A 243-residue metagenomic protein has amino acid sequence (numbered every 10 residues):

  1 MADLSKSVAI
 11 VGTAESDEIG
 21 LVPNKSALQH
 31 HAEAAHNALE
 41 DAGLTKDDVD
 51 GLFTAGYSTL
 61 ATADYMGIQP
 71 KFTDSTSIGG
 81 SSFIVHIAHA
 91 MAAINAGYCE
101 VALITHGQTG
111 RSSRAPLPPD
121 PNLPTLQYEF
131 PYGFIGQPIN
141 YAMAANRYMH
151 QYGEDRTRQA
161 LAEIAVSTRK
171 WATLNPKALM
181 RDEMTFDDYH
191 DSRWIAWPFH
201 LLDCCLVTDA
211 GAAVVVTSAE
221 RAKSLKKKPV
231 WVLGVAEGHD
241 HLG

Functional and structural regions predicted by a protein language model:
M1-L28, P124, Q159-E163, W194-G243: Condensing-enzyme catalytic core mediating Claisen C-C bond formation in acyl metabolism
L4, I19, F53-N140, M180-L206 (+1 more regions): Conserved catalytic cysteine-centered active-site region of acyl-thioester-dependent Claisen-condensing enzymes
V11-G12, E18-I19, L44-L52: N-terminal alpha-helical transmembrane segments of multi-pass membrane transport and channel/translocase proteins
S26-E33, D47, Y57, I78-V85 (+6 more regions): Conserved active-site and cofactor/substrate-binding residues in soluble primary-metabolism enzymes
A27-A42, H86-H89, A144-A145, S218: Short, well-ordered amphipathic alpha-helical segments that serve as non-catalytic structural scaffolds within diverse
H36-V49, H150-R156, S224: Phosphate/pyrophosphate-binding loops at sites that engage ATP/ADP/AMP, CoA/4′-phosphopantetheine, polyphosphate
K46-A55, T73-D74, A102-G107, Q159-V166 (+1 more regions): Beta-strand segments within the central parallel beta-sheet cores of soluble alpha/beta enzyme folds
I78-Q108, P138-N175, V214-R221: Active-site-proximal alpha-helical scaffold in enzymes
